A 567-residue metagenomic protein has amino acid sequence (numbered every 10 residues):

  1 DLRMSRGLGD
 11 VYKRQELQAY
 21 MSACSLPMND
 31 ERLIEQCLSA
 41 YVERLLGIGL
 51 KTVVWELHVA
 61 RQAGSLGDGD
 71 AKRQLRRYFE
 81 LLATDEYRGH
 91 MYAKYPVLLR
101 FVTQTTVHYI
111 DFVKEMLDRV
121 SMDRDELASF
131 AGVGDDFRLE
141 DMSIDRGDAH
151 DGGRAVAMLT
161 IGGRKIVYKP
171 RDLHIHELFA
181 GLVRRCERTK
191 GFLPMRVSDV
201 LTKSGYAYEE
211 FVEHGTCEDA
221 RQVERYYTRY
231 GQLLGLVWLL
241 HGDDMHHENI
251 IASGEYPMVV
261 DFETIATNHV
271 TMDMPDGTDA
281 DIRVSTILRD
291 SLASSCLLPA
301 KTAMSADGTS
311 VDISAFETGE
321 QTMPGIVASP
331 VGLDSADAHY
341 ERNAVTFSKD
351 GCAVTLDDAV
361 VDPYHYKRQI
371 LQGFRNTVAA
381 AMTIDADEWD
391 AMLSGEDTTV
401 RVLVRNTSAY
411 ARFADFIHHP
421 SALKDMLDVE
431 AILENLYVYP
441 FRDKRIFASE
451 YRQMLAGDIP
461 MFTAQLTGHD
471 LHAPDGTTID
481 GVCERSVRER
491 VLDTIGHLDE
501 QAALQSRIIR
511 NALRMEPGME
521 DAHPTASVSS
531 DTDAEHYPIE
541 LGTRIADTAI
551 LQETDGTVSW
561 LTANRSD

Functional and structural regions predicted by a protein language model:
D1-Y12: Single conserved hydrophobic/aromatic residue that forms the stacking wall/gate of nucleotide- or nucleobase-binding
Y20-A23, N29-F101, T105-G242, Y256: Conserved ATP-binding subdomain of kinase catalytic cores across diverse folds
M158, V167-K169, H246, I251 (+5 more regions): A structural signal for short, well-ordered beta-strand segments and their strand-loop junctions that often border
S198-V200, I250, I550: Short, exposed beta-strand/loop patches in secreted or surface proteins that constitute
F211-T322, A391, L403: Conserved kinase catalytic-core segment
S285-D470: Long, cytosolic, alpha-helical-rich C-terminal regions that act as interaction/scaffolding modules
P460-H472, T478-R510: Extended repeat-based interaction scaffolds and adjacent low-complexity, acidic/S/T/P-biased segments that form broad
N511, E516-S566: Low-complexity, Ser/Thr/Pro/Gly-enriched N-terminal "stalk/linker" regions
